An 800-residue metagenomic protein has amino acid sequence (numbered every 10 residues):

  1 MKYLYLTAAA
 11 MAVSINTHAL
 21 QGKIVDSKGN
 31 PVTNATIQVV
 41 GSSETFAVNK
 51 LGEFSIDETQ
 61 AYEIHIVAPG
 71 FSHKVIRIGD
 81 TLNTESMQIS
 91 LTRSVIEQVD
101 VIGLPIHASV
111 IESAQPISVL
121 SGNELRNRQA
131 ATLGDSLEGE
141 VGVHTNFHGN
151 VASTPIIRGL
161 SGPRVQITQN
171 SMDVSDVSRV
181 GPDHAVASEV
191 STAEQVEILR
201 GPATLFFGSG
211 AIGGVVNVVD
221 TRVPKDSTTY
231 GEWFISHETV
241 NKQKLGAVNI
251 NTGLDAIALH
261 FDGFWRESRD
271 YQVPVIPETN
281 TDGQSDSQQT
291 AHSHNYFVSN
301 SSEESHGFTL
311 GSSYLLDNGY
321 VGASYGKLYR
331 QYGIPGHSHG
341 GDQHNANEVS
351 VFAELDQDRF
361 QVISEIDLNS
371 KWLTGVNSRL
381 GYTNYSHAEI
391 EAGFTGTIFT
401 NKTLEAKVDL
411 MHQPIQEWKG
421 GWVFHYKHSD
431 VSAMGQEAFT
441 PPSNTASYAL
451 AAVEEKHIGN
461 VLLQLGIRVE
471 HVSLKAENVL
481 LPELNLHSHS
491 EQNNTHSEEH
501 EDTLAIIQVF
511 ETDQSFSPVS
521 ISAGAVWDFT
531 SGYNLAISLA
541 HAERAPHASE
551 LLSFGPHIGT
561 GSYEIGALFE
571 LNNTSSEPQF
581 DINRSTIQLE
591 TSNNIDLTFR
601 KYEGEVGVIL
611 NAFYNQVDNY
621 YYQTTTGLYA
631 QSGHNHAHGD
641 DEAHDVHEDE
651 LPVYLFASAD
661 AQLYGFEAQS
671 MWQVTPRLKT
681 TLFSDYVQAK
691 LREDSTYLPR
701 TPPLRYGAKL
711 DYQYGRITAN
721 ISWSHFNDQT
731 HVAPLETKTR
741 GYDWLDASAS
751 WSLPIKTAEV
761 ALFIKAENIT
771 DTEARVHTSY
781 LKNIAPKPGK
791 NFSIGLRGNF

Functional and structural regions predicted by a protein language model:
Q38-V40, V67-F71, L82-R126, G162: Short, acidic, small-residue-rich periplasmic hinge/interaction motif at the N-terminus of Gram-negative outer-membrane
S55, D173-R200: Short acidic/polar hinge/loop motifs at secondary-structure boundaries that mediate gating or recognition
E85-I89, L133-S136, S153-I156, V165-T168 (+4 more regions): N-terminal periplasmic accessory domains that precede and gate Gram-negative outer-membrane beta-barrel machines
R179, T192-Q195, L205-G283, E303-H306 (+1 more regions): Outer-membrane beta-barrel translocator/receptor signature
N241-E267, T279-Y332, D356-L368, P414-W418 (+5 more regions): Transmembrane beta-barrel wall of Gram-negative outer-membrane proteins
P274, E543-R544, E550, D618 (+2 more regions): C-terminal beta-signal and adjacent terminal beta-strands/loops of Gram-negative outer-membrane beta-barrel proteins
S299-S301, S305, N318-V376, Y382-T403 (+1 more regions): Flexible loop and strand-edge segments within Gram-negative outer membrane beta-barrel domains
G420, F613-V617, Y621-V732, A761 (+2 more regions): Gram-negative outer-membrane beta-barrel transporters
